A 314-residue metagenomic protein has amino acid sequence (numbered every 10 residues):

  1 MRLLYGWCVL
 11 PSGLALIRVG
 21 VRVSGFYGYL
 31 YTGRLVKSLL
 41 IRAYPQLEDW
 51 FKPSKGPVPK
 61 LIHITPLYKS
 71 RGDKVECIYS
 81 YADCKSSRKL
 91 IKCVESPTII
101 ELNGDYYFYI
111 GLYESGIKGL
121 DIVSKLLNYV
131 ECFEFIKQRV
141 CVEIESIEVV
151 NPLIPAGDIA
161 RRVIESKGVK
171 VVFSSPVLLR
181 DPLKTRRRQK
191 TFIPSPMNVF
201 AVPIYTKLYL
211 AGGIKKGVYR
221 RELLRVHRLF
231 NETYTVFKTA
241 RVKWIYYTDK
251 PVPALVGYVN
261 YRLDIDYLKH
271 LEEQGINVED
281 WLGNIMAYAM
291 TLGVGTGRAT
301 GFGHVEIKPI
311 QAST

Functional and structural regions predicted by a protein language model:
M1-T314: RNA-interacting cores
